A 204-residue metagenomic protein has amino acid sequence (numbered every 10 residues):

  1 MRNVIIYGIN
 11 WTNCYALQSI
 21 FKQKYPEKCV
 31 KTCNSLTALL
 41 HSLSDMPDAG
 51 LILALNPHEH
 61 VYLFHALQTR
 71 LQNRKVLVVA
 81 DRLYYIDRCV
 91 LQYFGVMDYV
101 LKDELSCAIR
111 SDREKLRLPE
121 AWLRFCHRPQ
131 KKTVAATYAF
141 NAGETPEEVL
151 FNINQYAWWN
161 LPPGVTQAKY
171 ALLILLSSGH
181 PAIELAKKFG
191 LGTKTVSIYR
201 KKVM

Functional and structural regions predicted by a protein language model:
M1-W11, L17: Conserved acidic segment of CheY-like receiver
N10-N13, A54-V61, R82-Y85, H180-E184 (+1 more regions): Short acidic, S/G/P-rich loop/turn micro-motifs used as interaction or catalytic elements
K22-A49, N56-V61: A short, well-structured beta->alpha microelement
D48-V76, L83-D87: Conserved phosphotransfer microenvironments
R74-L77, D81-V165: Linker/hinge segments immediately adjacent to helix-turn-helix/homeobox DNA-binding domains
W159-Y170, S178-G179, K194-I198: Short helix-coil-helix linker/hinge
Y170-I174, M204: Hydrophobic residues on short alpha-helical segments
G179-M204: Recognition helix of helix-turn-helix DNA-binding domains
